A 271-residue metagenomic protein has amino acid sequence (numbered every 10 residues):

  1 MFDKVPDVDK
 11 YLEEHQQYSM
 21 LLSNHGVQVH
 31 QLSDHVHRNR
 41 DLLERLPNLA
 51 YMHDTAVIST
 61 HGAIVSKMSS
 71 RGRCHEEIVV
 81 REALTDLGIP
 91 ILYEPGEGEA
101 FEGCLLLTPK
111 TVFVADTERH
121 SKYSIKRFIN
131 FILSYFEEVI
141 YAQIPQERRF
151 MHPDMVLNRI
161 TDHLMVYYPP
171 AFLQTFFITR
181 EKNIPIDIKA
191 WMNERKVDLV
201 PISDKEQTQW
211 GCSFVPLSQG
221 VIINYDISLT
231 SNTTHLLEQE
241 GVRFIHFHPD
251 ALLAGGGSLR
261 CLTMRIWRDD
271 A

Functional and structural regions predicted by a protein language model:
M1-A271: The feature marks the mature, well-folded catalytic cores of soluble enzymes
